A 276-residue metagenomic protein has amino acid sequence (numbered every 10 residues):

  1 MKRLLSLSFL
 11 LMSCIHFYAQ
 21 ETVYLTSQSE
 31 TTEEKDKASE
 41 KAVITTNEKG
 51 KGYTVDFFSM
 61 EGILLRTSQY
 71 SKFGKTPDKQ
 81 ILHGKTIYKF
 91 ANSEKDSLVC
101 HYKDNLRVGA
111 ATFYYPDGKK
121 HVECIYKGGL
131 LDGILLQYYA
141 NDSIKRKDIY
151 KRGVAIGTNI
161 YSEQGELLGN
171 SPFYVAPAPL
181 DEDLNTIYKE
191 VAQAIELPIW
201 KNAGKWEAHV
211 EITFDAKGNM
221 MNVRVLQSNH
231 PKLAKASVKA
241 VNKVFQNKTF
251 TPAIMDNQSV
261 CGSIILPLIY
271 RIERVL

Functional and structural regions predicted by a protein language model:
M1-L25, L276: Bacterial Sec-dependent N-terminal signal peptides
E21-A38: Short N-terminal segments immediately surrounding and downstream of signal-peptide cleavage
I44-G50, V55-M60, R66-H83, Y88-K89 (+3 more regions): Conserved anchor residues at repeat-unit boundaries in beta-strand-based tandem repeats, strongest for the MORN repeat
T46, F58, K89-F90, Y114 (+4 more regions): Hydrophobic alpha-helical segments, especially N-terminal targeting/anchoring helices
I160-P198, K239-F245: Acidic, low-complexity proline/glycine/alanine-rich linker and hinge segments
L197, K201, V238-L276: Short, positively biased Gly/Pro-containing turn/loop motifs at secondary-structure boundaries
M220-F250: A short, well-structured alpha-helical segment
